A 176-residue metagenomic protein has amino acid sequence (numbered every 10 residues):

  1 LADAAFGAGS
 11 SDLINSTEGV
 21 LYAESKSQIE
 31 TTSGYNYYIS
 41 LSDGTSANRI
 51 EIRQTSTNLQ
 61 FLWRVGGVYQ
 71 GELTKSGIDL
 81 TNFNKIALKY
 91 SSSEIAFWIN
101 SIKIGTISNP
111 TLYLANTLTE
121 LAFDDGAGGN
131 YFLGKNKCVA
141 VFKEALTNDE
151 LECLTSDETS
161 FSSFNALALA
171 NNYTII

Functional and structural regions predicted by a protein language model:
L1-S11, A47-R49, V68-K75: Secreted extracellular polysaccharide-interacting domains
L1-T17, E30-S33, I104, K137-I176: Extended recognition patches within non-cytosolic domains
I14-Q28, I50, N82-N84, V139: A carbohydrate-recognition surface predominantly in extracellular/luminal proteins
G19, E24-E30, S42, K89-S91 (+1 more regions): Solvent-exposed strand-to-loop "edge" motifs in beta-rich extracellular domains
Y37-L62: Glycan-recognition/cleft segments
G44-E51, G66-E72, A127-F132: Short, surface-exposed beta-strand/loop "edge" segments at domain boundaries and coil↔beta transitions
R53-T111: Extracellular glycan-interaction surfaces
I107, A115-V141: Extracellular glycan-interaction patches encoded by glycine-rich segments
